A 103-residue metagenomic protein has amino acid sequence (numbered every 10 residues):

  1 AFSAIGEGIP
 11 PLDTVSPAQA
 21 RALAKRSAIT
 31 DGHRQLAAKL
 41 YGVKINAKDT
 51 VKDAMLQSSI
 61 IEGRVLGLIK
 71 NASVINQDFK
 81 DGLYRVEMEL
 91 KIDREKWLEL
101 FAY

Functional and structural regions predicted by a protein language model:
A1-Y103: Domain-level marker for long, solvent-exposed, non-transmembrane regions
